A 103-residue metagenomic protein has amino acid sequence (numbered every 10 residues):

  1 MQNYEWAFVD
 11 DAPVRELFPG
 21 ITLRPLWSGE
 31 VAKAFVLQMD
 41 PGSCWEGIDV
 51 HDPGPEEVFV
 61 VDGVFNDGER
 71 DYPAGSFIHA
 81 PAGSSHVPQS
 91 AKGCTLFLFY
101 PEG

Functional and structural regions predicted by a protein language model:
M1-F35: A short, N-terminal "cap"/entry segment at the start of jelly-roll beta-barrel domains of the cupin/DSBH fold
P19-I21, A82-G103: Ligand-binding loop in jelly-roll beta-barrel domains
L23, W27-D52, N66, R70-D71 (+1 more regions): Conserved short histidine dyad/triad with adjacent acidic residue
P55: Alpha/beta-hydrolase fold active-site loops
V61-D62, K92: A cytosolic small-molecule/anion-sensing beta-strand core signal
D62-G68, P101-G103: Short, flexible beta-strand-to-coil junctions
